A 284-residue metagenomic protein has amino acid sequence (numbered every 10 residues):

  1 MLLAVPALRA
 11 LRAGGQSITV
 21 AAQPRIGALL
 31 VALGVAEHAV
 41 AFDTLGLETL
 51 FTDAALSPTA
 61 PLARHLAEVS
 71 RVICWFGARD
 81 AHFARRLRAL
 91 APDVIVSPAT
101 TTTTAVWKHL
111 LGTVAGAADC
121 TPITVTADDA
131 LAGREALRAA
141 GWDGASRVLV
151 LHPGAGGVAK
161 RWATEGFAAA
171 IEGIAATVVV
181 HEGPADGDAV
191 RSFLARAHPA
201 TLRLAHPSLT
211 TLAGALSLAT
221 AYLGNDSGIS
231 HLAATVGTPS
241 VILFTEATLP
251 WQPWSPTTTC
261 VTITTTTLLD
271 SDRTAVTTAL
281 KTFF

Functional and structural regions predicted by a protein language model:
M1-F284: Catalytic machinery of carbohydrate-active enzymes, primarily nucleotide-sugar-dependent glycosyltransferases
